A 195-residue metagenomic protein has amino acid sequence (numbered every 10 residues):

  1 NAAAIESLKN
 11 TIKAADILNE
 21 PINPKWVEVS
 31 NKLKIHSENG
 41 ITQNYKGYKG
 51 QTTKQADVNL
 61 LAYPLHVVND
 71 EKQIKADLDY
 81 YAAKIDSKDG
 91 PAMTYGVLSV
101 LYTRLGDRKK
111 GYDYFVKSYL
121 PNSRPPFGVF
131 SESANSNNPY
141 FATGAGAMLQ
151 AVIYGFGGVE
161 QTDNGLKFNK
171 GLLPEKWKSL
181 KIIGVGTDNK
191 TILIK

Functional and structural regions predicted by a protein language model:
A2-A145, L149: Active-site core of glycosidic bond-cleaving carbohydrate-active enzymes
K109-K195: Non-catalytic C-terminal accessory modules of carbohydrate-active enzymes
